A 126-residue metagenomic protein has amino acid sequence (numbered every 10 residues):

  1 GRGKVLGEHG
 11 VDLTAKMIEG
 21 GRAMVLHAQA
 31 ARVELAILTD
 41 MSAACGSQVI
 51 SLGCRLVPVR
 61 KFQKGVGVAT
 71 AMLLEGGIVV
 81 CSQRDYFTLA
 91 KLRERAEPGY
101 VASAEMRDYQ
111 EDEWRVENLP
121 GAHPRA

Functional and structural regions predicted by a protein language model:
R2-A23, H27, V59-A126: Divalent-metal-activated hydrolytic enzyme cores
V5, G46-V57: Surface-exposed, active-site-proximal loop segments in enzymatic domains
A28-R32: Glycine-rich phosphate-binding loop signature in dinucleotide/nucleotide-binding domains
E34-I37: Structural motif
T39-A43, D85: Short, well-ordered beta-to-alpha junction loops that form the rim of enzyme active sites and present histidine/acidic
A44-S47, L89-K91: Short catalytic/ligand-binding loop motif for oxyanion handling, primarily in non-cytosolic enzymes, centered on
